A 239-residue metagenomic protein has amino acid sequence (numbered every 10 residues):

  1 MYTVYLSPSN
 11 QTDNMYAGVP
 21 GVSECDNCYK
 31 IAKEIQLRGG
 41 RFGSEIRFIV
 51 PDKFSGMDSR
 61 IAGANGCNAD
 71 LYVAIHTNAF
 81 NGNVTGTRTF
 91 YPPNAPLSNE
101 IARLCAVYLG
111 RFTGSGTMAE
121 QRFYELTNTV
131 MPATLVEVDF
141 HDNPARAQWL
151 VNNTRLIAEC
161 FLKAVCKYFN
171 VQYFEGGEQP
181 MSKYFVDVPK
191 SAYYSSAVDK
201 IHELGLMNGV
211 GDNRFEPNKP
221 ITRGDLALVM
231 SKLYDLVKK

Functional and structural regions predicted by a protein language model:
Y2-Y5, N10-N14, C25-P180: Active-site-proximal helix/loop segments of hydrolytic enzymes
G21, Y91, A147, K183-D187 (+1 more regions): Residues at structural and domain junctions
V22, D26, P220: Short, conserved micro-motifs enriched in small and acidic residues
E178-K238: Short, solvent-exposed alpha-helical surface patches in non-cytosolic proteins
